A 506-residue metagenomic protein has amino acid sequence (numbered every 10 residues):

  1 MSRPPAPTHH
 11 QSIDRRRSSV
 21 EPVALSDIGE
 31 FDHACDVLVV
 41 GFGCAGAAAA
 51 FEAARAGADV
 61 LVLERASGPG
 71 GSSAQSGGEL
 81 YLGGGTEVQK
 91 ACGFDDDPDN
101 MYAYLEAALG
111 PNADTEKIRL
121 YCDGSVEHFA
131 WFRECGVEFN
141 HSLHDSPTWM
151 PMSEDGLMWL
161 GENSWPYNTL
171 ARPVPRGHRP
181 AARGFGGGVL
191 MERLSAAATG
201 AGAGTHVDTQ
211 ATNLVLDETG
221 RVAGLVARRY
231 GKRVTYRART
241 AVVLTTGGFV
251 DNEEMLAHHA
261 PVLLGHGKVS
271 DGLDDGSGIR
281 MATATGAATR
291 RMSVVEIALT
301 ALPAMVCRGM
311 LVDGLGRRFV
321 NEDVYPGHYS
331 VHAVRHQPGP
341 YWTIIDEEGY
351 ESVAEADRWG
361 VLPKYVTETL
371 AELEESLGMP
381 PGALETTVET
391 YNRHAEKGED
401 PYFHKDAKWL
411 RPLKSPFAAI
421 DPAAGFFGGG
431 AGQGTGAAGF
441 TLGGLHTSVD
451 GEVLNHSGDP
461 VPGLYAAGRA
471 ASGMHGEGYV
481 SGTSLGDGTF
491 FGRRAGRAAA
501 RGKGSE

Functional and structural regions predicted by a protein language model:
M1-V37, R55, M474, G478 (+1 more regions): Extreme N-terminal leader/targeting segments of oxidoreductases
I13-R15, L120-R233, E253-E254, A395-I420: Conserved redox-cofactor binding core of oxidoreductases
V37-V62: N-terminal Rossmann-like FAD-binding beta1-loop-alpha1 element of flavoenzymes
R55-S76: Glycine-rich FAD pyrophosphate-binding loop
D96-P166, T367-T390: Rossmann-like flavin
F185, R229-L299, L485, F491-R494: Glycine-rich loop(s) and the adjacent beta-strand/alpha-helix scaffold that form part
N213, A383-G478: A glycine-rich dinucleotide-binding beta-alpha-beta segment and adjacent secondary-structure elements that constitute
D275, I279-M281, T285-A383: An anion/pyrophosphate-binding glycine-rich loop and adjacent beta-alpha core in soluble alpha-beta enzymes
